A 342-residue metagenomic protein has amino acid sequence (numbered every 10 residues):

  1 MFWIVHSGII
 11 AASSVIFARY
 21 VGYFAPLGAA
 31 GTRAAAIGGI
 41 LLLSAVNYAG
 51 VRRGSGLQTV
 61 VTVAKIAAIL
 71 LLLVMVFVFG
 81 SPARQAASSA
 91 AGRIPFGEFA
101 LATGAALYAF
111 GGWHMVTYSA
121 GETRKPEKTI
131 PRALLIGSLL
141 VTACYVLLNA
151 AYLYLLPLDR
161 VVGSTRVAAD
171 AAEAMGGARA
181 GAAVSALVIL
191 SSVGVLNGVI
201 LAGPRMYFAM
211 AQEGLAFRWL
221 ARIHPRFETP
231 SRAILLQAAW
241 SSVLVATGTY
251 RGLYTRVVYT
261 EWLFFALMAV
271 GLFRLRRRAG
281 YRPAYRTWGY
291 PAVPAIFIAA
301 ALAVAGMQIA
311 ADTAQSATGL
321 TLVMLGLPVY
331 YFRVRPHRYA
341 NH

Functional and structural regions predicted by a protein language model:
M1-I40, S44-Y48, R53, V184 (+3 more regions): Hydrophobic transmembrane alpha-helices that form the core helical bundles of multi-pass secondary transporters
R19-L27, A133-G198, L215-G252, R256: TM-loop-TM module centered on a large, flexible mid-protein loop between adjacent transmembrane helices in multi-pass
Y20, S44-Y48, L73, N149-A151 (+6 more regions): Alpha-helical transmembrane segments of multipass membrane proteins
G28-G31, G38, T59-A186, Q315: Helix-loop-helix junctions that connect adjacent transmembrane segments in multi-pass membrane transporters
V46-R52, S81, R179-A180, A216 (+3 more regions): Transmembrane helix-loop junctions in multi-pass membrane proteins
L57, W219-S231, F265-Q315: C-terminal membrane-solvent junction of multi-pass transporters and transport-like membrane proteins
G121-T129, I136, A211-F217, R226 (+1 more regions): Juxtamembrane helix-boundary/capping and inter-helix hinge elements in multi-pass membrane proteins
T255-R256, T260, G289-H342: A generic transmembrane alpha-helix motif of multi-pass inner-membrane proteins
